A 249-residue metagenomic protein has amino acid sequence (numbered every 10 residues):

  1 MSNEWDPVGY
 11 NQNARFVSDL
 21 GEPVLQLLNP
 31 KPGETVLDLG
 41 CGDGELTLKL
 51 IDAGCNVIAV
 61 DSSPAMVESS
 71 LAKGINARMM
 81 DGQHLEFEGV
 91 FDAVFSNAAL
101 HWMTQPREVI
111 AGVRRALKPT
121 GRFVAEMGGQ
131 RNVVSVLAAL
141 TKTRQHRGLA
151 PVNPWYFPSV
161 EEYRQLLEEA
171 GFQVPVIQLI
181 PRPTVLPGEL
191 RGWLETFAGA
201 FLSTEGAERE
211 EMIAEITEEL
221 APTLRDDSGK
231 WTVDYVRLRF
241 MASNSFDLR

Functional and structural regions predicted by a protein language model:
M1-E34, E45-K49, M66-S69: Conserved class I S-adenosyl-L-methionine
L37-L39, D43-L85: Class I SAM-dependent methyltransferase SAM/SAH-binding core
Q83-V94: A short acidic, Gly/Pro-enriched loop at the edge of an enzyme's catalytic core that lines a small-molecule cofactor
A93-P106: A short SAM/SAH-binding and catalytic strip from SAM-dependent methyltransferases
R107-R122: A short glycine-rich, Lys/Arg-flanked "PGG" loop and its adjoining helix->strand segment in the class I
R122-H146: Conserved class I S-adenosyl-L-methionine
Y156-A170: Short alpha-helix
P175-S228: C-terminal helical/coil "lid" or tail adjacent to the Rossmann-like core of SAM-dependent
